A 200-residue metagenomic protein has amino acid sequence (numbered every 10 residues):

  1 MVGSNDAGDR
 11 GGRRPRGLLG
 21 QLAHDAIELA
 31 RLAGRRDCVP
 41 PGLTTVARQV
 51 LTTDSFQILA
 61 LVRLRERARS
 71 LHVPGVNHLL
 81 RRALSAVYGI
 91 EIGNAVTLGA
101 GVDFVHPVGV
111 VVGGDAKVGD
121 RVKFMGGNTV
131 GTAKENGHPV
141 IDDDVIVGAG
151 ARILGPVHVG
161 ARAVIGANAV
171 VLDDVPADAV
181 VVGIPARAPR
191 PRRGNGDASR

Functional and structural regions predicted by a protein language model:
M1-Y88, D197-R200: Terminal amphipathic alpha-helical/low-complexity segments used for targeting or macromolecular assembly
Y88, G93-N94, G99-A100, V105-V108 (+12 more regions): Left-handed beta-helix
R193-G194: Glycine-rich, often acidic-flanked micro-motifs that create phosphate/phosphodiester-binding or positioning elements
